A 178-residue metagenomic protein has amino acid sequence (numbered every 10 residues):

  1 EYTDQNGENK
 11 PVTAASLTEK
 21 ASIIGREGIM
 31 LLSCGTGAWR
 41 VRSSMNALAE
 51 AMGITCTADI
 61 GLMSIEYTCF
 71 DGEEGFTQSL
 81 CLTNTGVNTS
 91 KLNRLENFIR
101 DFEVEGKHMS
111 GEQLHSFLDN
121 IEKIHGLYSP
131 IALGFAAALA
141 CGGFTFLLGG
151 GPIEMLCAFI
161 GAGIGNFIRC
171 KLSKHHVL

Functional and structural regions predicted by a protein language model:
E1-G111: Soluble N-terminal domains of membrane-associated systems
T13-E19, E112-F117, A136-G142: Short hydrophobic/aromatic-rich motifs at helix boundaries and adjacent loops
A49, E96-I99, E103-G106, E122 (+5 more regions): Structural signal for hydrophobic packing residues in well-ordered secondary-structure cores of soluble enzyme domains
F70, F76, F98, F102 (+5 more regions): Phenylalanine-focused residue identity feature
E103-H115, Y128-G134: Short, flexible active-site-proximal loops enriched in glycine and acidic residues
S116-G126: Cytosolic juxtamembrane amphipathic/interface segments immediately preceding and feeding into a transmembrane helix
G126-L178: Core alpha-helical transmembrane segments of integral membrane proteins
